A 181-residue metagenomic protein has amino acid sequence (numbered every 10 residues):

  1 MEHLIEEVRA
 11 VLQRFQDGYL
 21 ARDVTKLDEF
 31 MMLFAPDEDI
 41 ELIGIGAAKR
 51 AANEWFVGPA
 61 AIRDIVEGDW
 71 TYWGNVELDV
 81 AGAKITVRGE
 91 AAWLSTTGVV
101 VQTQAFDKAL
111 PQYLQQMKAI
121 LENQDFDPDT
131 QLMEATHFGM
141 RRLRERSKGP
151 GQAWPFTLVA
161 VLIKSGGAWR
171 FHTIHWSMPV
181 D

Functional and structural regions predicted by a protein language model:
M1-I40, E90: Short, low-complexity N-terminal intrinsically disordered segments enriched in polar/charged residues
E2, E6, A52-F56, K148-G149: Charge-dense, low-complexity intrinsically disordered segments
E7, A61, W154: Soluble or luminal CAZymes and related metallo-dependent hydrolases
E7-V8, W73-V76, F171: A broad structural signal for short, well-ordered beta-strand segments within beta-sheet-rich domains
V11, F15, I65, L158-A160: Alpha-helical packing segments of well-folded alpha/beta enzyme cores
D28-T97, T103-L114: A solvent-exposed, acidic/Ser-Thr-rich amphipathic alpha-helical stretch
R63-E67, F138-E145: Short Pro/Gly-enriched beta-strand edge/turn motifs at strand-loop
W93, A105-R142, P150-D181: Short beta-strand edge/turn micro-motifs at domain boundaries
